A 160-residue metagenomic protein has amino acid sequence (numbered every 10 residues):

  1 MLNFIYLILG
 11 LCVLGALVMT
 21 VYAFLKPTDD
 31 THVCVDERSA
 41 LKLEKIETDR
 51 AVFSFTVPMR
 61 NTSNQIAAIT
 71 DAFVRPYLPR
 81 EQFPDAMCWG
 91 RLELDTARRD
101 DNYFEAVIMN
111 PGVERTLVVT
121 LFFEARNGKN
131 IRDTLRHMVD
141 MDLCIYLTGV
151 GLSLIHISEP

Functional and structural regions predicted by a protein language model:
M1-E37, H156: N-terminal signal-anchor transmembrane alpha helix of single-pass membrane proteins, serving as the membrane-anchoring
A23-I108: N-terminal topogenic membrane-targeting module
F53, R115, V139-M141: Hydrophobic core residues within well-ordered beta-strands of beta-rich domains
R60-T62, Y77, F122-R126, Y146-V150: Solvent-exposed residues in well-ordered beta-strands and their adjoining turns, especially edge/terminal strands
T62-N64, N110-E114, V150: A short, structured loop/turn motif at beta-sheet edges
D95-R136: Short, solvent-exposed, Trp/other aromatic-anchored flexible loops in extracytoplasmic proteins
N130-V150: Serine/threonine-enriched low-complexity regions used as flexible
S153-P160: Residue-level detector of conserved catalytic or cofactor/ligand-binding positions in enzyme active sites
